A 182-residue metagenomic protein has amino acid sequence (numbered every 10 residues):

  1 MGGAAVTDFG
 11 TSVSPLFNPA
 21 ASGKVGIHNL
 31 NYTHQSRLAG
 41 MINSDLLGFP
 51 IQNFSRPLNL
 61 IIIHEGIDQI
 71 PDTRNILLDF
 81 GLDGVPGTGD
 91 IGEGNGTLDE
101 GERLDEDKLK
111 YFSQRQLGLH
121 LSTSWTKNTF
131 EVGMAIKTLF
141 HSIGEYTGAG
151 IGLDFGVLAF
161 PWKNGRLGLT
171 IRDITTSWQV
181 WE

Functional and structural regions predicted by a protein language model:
M1-E182: Subset of outer-membrane beta-barrel
